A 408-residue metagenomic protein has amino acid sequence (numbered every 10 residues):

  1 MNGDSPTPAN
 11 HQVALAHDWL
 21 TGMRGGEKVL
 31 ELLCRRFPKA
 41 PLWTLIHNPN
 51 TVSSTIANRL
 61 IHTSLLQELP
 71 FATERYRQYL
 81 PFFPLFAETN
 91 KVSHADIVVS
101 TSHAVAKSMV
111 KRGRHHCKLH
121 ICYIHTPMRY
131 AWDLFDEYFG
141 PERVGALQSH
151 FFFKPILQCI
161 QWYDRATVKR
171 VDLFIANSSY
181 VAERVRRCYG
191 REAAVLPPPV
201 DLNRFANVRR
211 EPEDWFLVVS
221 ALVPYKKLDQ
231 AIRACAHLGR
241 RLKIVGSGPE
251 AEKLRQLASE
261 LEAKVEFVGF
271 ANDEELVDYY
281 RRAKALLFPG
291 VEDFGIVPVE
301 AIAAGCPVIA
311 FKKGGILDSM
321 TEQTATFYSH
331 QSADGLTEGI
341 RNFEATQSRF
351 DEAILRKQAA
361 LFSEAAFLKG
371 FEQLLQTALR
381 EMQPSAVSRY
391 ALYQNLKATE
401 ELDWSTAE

Functional and structural regions predicted by a protein language model:
R36-K107: Active-site donor-binding segments of glycosyltransferases and PAPS-dependent sulfotransferases
L80, Q331, S348-E400: A charged, aromatic-enriched C-terminal amphipathic alpha-helix characteristic of glycosyltransferases across folds
G140-F174, A182-E183: Membrane-proximal helix-turn-helix segments that form the acceptor-binding/catalytic region of lipid-linked
A206-K226, I232-K243: Conserved donor-binding/catalytic core segment of Leloir-type glycosyltransferases
E252-D278: Nucleotide-activated donor-binding/catalytic signature segment of Leloir-type glycosyltransferases, i.e., the conserved
R281-D293, C306: Acidic donor-binding loop of glycosyltransferase active sites
P307-F311: Short hydrophobic beta-strand element within catalytic cores of glycosyltransferases and related nucleotide-activated
E322-D334, N342-S348: Conserved acidic donor-binding segment of nucleotide-sugar-dependent glycosyltransferases
